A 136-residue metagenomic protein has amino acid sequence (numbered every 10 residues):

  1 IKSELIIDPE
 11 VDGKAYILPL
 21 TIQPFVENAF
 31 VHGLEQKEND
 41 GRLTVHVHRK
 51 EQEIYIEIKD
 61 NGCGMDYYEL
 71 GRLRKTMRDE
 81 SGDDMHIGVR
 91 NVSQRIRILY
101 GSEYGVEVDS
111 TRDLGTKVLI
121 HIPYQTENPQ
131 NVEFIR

Functional and structural regions predicted by a protein language model:
I1-K2, L73: ABC-fold ATPase nucleotide-binding domain signature/coupling loops
K2-G13: Conserved catalytic submotifs in the C-terminal HATPase_c
D8, I17-I22, G101, P123: Proline-anchored loop/turn motifs at beta-strand termini and strand-loop-strand connectors
V11-K14, K59, S81: Generic anion/oxyanion-binding catalytic loop in active/binding sites
G13-L18, K50: Conserved ATP-binding motifs of the histidine kinase catalytic
P19-N39: Conserved ATP-binding N-box helix of the HATPase_c
K37-G41, H48, Q52-I56, C63-E69 (+1 more regions): Flexible, glycine-/charge-rich segments associated with ATP-binding catalytic modules
